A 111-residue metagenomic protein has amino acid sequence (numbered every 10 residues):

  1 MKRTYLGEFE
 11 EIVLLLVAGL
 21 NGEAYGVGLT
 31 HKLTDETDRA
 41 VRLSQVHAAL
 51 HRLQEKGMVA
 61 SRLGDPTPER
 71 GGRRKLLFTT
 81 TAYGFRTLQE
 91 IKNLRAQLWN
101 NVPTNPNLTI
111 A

Functional and structural regions predicted by a protein language model:
M1-T4, D65-T67: Short beta-strand/turn micro-motifs at beta-sheet edges
R3-Q45: N-terminal helix-turn-helix DNA-binding core of bacterial DNA-binding proteins
L20-E23, D35, Q54-K56, Y83-F85: Short, charged/polar surface micro-motifs in flexible loops or helix N-caps
V46-L53: Basic amphipathic alpha-helical segments that dock to polyanions
K56-G71: Beta-hairpin "wing" of winged helix-turn-helix
R74: Exposed loop/turn and edge beta-strand positions of beta-sandwich/beta-sheet ligand-binding modules
L77-F78: A positively charged, amphipathic N-terminal helix/segment that binds anionic biomolecules
Y83-A111: Amphipathic alpha-helical dimerization/coiled-coil segments that flank or bridge DNA-binding/regulatory modules
